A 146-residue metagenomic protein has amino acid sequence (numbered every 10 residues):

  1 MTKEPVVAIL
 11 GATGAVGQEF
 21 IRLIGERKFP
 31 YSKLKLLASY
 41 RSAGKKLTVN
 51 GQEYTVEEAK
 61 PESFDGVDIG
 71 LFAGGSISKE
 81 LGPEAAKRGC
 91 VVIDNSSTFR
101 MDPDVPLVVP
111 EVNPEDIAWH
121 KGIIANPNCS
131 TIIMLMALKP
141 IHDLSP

Functional and structural regions predicted by a protein language model:
M1-P146: N-terminal Rossmann-like NAD(P) cofactor-binding subdomain of oxidoreductases, focused on the glycine-rich
